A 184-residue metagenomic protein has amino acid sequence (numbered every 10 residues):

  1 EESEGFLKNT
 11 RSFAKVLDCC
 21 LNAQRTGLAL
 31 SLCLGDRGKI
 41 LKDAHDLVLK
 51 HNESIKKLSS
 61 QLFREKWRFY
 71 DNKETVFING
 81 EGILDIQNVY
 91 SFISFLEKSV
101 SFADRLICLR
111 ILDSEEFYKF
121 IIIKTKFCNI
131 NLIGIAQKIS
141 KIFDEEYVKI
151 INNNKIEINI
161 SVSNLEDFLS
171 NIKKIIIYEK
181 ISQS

Functional and structural regions predicted by a protein language model:
E1-L132, Q137-Q183: Hydrophobic helix-and-loop "lid/oligomerization" segment in the mid-to-C-terminal part of catalytic domains
